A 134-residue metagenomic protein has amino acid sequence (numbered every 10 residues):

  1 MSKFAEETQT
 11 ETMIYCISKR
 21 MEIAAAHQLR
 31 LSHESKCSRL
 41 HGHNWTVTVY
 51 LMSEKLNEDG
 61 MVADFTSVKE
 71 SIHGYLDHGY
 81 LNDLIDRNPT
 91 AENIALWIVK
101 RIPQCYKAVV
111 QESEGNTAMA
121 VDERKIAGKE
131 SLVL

Functional and structural regions predicted by a protein language model:
S2-L134: Charge-rich, low-complexity N-terminal segments
